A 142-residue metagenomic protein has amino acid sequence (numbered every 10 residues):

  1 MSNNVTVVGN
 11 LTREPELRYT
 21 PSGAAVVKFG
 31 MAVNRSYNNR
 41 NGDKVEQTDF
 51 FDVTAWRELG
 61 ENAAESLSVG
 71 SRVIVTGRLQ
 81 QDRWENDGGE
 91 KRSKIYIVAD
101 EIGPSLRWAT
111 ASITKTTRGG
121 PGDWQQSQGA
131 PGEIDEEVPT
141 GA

Functional and structural regions predicted by a protein language model:
M1-S2, Y19-S22, N39-G42, E90 (+1 more regions): Acidic, gly/ser/pro-rich intrinsically disordered tails
N4-Q47, N86, S93: Core FKBP-type peptidyl-prolyl cis-trans isomerase
V5, G9-L11, M31, V69-Q81 (+1 more regions): OB-fold and OB-like beta-barrel modules that bind single-stranded nucleic acids
T12, E16-R18, W56, Q80 (+2 more regions): Conserved positions in beta-strands of structured domains
K28-A32, D52-T54, I97-V98: Short, acidic/hydrophobic/Gly-rich beta-strand patch recurrent on exposed beta strands that often constitutes part
N41-E65: A beta-strand/beta-hairpin structural motif
W56-R92, S105: Beta-rich strand-turn-strand
S93-G103: A short hydrophobic beta-strand segment most commonly corresponding to one strand of the jelly-roll/cupin
